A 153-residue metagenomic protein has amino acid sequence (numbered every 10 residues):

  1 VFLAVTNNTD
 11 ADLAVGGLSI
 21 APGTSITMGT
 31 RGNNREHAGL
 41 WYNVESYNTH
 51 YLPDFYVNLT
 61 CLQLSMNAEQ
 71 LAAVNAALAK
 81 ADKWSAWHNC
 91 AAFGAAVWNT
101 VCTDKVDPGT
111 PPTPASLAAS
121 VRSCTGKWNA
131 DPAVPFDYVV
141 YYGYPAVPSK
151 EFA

Functional and structural regions predicted by a protein language model:
V1-N58, W84: Glycine-rich catalytic cores of cysteine/serine-nucleophile enzymes that process amide/ester linkages in cell-envelope
P53-A73: A structural motif
A72-A153: Activation targets extended, charge/polar-rich intrinsically disordered C-terminal tails
